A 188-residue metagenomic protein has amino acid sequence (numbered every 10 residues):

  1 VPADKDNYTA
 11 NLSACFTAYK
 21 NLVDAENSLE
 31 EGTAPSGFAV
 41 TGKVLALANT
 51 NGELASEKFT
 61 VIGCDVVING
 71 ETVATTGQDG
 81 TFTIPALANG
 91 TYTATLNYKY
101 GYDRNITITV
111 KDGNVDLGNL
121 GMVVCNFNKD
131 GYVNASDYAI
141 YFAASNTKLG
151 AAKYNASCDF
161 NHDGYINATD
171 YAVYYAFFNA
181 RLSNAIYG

Functional and structural regions predicted by a protein language model:
V1-S36: Beta-rich interaction/scaffold domains
F38-S56, F127: A short, amphipathic beta-strand motif
N49-G52, F59-V67, A94: Hydrophobic beta-strand segments
D65-T81: Short, acidic Ser/Thr/Gly-rich low-complexity loop/linker segments typical of extracellular and cell-surface proteins
T81-T91, Y100: Short Pro-Gly-centered beta-turn/loop motif in secreted/extracellular proteins
T93-T109, A180: A short, solvent-exposed loop/turn motif at the edges and junctions of modular extracellular/periplasmic domains
T109-G131: Extracellular beta-sheet/turn segments enriched in Thr/Pro/Gly and aliphatic residues
D130-K153, D163-Y187: Alpha-helical segments with a strong preference for the paired helices of cellulosomal dockerin domains
